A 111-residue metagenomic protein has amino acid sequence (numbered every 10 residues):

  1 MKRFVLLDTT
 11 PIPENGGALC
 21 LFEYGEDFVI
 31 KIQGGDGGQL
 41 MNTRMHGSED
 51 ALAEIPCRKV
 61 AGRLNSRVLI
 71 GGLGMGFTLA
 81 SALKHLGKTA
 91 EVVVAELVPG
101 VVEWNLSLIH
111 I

Functional and structural regions predicted by a protein language model:
M1-Y24: N-terminal auxiliary segments of SAM/dcSAM-dependent transferases
V5, I32-G35, C57: Generic detector of short, locally flexible boundary/turn motifs and exposed helical patches
E14, G35, V68-G71: Generic detector of intrinsically disordered, low-complexity, polar/charged segments
L21-G35, T43-H46, D50-A51: S-adenosyl-L-methionine
F28, H110-I111: Short, basic, low-complexity termini and linkers enriched in Ser/Thr/Gly/Pro that act as targeting/leader peptides
Q39: Glycine-rich phosphate-binding "P-loop"
H46-I109: The AdoMet/dcAdoMet-binding core of the Class I SAM-like
